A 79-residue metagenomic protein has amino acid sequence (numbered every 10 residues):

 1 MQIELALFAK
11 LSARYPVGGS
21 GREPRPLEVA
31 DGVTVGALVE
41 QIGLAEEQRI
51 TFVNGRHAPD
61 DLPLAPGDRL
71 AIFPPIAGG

Functional and structural regions predicted by a protein language model:
M1-G78: Ubiquitin-like/PB1-type beta-grasp interaction modules and other compact soluble beta-rich domains
